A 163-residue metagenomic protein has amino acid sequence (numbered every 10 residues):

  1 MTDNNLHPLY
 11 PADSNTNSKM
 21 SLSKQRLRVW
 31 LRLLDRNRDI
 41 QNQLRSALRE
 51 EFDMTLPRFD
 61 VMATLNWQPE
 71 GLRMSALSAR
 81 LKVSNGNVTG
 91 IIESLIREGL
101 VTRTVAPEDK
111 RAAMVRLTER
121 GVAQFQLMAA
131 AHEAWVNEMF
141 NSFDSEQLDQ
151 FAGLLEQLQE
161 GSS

Functional and structural regions predicted by a protein language model:
M1-F52: N-terminal leader segment of winged-helix/HTH proteins
N15-N17, E93-A152: Charged, amphipathic alpha-helical coiled-coil/dimerization segments
Q25, V29, P57-R58, R120: N-terminal positioning helix adjacent to the helix-turn-helix/winged-helix DNA-binding module
R26, W30-L48, F125-F143, L148-S162: Hydrophobic alpha-helical core bundles mediating ligand binding, dimerization, or RNAP-core interactions
W30, R80, M114: Short aromatic/hydrophobic contact patches that present stacked aromatics for nucleic-acid/ligand binding
R38, N42-S84: N-terminal helix-turn-helix DNA-binding core of bacterial DNA-binding proteins
